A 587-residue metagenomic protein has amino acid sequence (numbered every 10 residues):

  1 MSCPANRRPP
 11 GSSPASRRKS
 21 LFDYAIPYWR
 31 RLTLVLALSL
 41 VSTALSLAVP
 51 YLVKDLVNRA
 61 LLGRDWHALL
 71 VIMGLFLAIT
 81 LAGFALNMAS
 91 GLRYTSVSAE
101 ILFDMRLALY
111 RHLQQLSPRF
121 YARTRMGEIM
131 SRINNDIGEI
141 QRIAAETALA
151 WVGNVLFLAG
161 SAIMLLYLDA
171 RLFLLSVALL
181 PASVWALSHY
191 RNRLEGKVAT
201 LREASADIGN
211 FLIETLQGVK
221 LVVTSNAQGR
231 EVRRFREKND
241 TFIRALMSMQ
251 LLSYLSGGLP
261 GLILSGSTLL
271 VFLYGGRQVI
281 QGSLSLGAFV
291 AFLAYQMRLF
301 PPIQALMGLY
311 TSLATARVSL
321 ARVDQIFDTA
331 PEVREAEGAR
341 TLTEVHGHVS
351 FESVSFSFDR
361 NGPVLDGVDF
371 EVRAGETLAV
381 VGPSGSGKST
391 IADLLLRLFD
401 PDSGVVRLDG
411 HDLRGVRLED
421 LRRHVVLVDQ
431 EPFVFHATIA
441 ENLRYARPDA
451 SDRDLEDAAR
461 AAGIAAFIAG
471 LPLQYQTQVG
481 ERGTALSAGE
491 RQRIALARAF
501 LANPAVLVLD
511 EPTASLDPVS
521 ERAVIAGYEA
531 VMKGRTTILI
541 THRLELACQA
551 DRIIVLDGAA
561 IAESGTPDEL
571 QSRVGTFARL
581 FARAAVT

Functional and structural regions predicted by a protein language model:
M1-S46, L61-I72, S90-Y94, S98 (+12 more regions): Membrane-integrated ABC transporters
P4-G11, A99, L107-S131, N135-I137 (+6 more regions): Short intracellular "coupling" helices and adjacent cytoplasmic loop segments at the cytosolic face of multi-pass
F22, R30, P118-R119, N135-A144 (+9 more regions): An intracellular "coupling" helix at the cytosolic face of ABC transporter transmembrane type-1 domains
P27, R31-V41, E146-T200, V271-L284 (+1 more regions): Transmembrane helices of ABC transporter permease
L32-L86, R93, L166-R171, L269 (+2 more regions): Transmembrane helix-loop-helix hairpins at lipid-water interfaces of multipass membrane proteins, especially the type-1
F76-N87, L180-L187, S253-L264, L286-G308: Hydrophobic alpha-helical segments in the permease module
A204, A227, L251, L299-I326: Cytosolic ends of transmembrane helices, especially the final helix of ABC transmembrane type-1 domains
L342-T587: ABC-type nucleotide-binding domain
